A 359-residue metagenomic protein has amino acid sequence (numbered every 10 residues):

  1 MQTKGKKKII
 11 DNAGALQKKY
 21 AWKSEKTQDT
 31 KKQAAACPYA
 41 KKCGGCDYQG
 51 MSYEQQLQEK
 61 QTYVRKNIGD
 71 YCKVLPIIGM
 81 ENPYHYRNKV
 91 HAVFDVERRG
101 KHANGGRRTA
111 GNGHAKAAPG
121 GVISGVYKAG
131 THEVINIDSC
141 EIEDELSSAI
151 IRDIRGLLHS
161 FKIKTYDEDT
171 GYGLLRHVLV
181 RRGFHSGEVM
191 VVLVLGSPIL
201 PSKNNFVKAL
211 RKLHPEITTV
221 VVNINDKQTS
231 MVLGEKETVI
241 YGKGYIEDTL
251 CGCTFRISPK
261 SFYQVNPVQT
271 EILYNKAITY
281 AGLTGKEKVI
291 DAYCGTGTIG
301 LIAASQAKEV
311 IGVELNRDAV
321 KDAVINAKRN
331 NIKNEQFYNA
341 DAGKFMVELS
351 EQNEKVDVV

Functional and structural regions predicted by a protein language model:
M1-T30, S202-V359: Rossmann-like S-adenosyl-L-methionine
A13-T62, P83-H85, G105-G106, N112 (+1 more regions): Cysteine-cluster motifs in flexible loop/terminal segments that predominantly coordinate metals
P38-G44, G121-C140: Residues forming anionic-ligand binding surfaces in small-molecule and nucleic-acid pockets of primarily soluble enzymes
C72-R99, V180-R181: Composition-driven low-complexity segments enriched in polar/acidic and proline residues
D95, V180, G187-G196, T254-S258: Short, aliphatic-rich beta-strand segments
K101-G105, K116-G125: Short aromatic-glycine-enriched beta-strand elements
V134-L174, S197-V221: Internal alpha/beta scaffold segment
Y172-H185: Short edge beta-strands and adjacent turn/loop segments
